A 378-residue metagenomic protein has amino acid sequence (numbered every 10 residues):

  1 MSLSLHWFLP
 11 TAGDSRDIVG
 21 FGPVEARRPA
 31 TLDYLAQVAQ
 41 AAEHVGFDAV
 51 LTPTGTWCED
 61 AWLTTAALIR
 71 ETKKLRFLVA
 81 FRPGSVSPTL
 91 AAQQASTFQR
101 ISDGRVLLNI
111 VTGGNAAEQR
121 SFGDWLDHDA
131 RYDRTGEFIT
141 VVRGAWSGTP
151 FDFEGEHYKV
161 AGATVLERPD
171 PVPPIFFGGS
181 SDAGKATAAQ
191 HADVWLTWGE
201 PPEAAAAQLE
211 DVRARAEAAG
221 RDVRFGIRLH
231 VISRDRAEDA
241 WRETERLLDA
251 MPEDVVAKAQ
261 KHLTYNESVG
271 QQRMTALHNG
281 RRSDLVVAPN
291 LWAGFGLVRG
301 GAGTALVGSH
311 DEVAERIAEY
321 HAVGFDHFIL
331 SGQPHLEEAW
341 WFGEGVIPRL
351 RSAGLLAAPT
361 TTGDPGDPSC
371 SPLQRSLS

Functional and structural regions predicted by a protein language model:
M1-K74, R168-P173: N-terminal beta1-alpha1-beta2 module of alpha/beta enzyme domains
S2-R16, F122, H128-P169, E200-A322 (+1 more regions): An alpha-helical appendage that flanks or caps ligand/catalytic pockets
L3-W7, A49-T52, R76-F81, V106-I110 (+4 more regions): Hydrophobic faces of well-ordered beta-strands that scaffold small-molecule active sites in alpha/beta enzyme cores
D17-D33, A80-T89, W125, R168-S180 (+2 more regions): Active-site mouth loops of central-metabolism enzymes
Q40-H44, A66-K73, A95, Q99-V106 (+3 more regions): Acidic (Asp/Glu)-rich catalytic clusters
A42, G46, L68, F98 (+8 more regions): Conserved, mostly hydrophobic/aromatic
T52-A61, G84-T89, P201-A207, S233 (+2 more regions): Acidic-and-aromatic substrate-binding clefts and catalytic sites of carbohydrate-active enzymes
A61-V79, R134, F138, A219 (+1 more regions): Alpha-helix-loop-beta-strand connector modules within alpha/beta enzyme cores
